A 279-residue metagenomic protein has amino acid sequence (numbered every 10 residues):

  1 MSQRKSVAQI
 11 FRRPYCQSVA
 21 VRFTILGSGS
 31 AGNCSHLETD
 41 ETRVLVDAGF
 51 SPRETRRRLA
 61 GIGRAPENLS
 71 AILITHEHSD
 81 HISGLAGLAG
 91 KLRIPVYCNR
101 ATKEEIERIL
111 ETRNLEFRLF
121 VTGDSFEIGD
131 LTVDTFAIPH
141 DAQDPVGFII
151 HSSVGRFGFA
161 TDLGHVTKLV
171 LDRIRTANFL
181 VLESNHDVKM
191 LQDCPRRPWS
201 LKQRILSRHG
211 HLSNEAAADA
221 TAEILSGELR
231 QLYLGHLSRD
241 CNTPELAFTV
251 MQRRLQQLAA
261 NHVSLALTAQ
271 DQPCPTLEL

Functional and structural regions predicted by a protein language model:
I10-I62, V146-T161, F179: Conserved beta-strand hairpin/beta-sheet module of binuclear metal-dependent hydrolase folds, prominently
T24-C34, T75-L85, E107, G123 (+1 more regions): Structured catalytic core of nucleotide-sugar glycosyltransferases
A31, S79-I82, K103-E105, A142-Q143 (+3 more regions): Active-site environment of divalent metal-dependent phosphoester hydrolases
V46-G49, L69-E77, Y97-R100, G158-T161 (+3 more regions): Active-site neighborhood of phospho(di)ester-bond hydrolases with catalytic His/Asp-centered motifs
P52-C98: Active-site metal-binding motif and surrounding structural segment of the metallo-beta-lactamase
R100-G147, H151-V154: Metallo-beta-lactamase
K168-A269: Cap/insert and terminal regions of metallo-dependent hydrolase folds
